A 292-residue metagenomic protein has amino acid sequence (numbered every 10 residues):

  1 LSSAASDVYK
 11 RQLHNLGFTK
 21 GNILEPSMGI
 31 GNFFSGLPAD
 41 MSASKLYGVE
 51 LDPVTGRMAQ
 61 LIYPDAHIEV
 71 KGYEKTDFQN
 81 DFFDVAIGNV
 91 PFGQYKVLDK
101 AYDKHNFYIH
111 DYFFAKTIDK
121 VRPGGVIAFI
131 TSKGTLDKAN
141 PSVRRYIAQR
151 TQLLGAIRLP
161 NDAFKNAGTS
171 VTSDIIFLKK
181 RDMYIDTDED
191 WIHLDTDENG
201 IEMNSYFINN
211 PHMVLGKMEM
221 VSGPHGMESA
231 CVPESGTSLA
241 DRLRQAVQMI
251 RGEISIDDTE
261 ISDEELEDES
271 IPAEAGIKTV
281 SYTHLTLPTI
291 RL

Functional and structural regions predicted by a protein language model:
L1-A5, Y9, H284, T289-L292: Single conserved hydrophobic/aromatic residue that forms the stacking wall/gate of nucleotide- or nucleobase-binding
S3-I62: Class I S-adenosyl-L-methionine
Y9, N106-D162, F177: Conserved Class I SAM-dependent methyltransferase catalytic core
K10-L16, N22-L37, K71-A101, D111 (+2 more regions): Conserved proline-anchored active-site loop of SAM-dependent methyltransferases that bridges a beta-strand
G31, E253-L285, R291-L292: Charged, often flexible domain-edge or linker segments that flank or initiate folded functional domains
Q60-T76: S-adenosyl-L-methionine
K165-T259: Flexible, glycine-/basic-rich loop-and-beta segments that form/coincide with the SAM-dependent methyltransferase
